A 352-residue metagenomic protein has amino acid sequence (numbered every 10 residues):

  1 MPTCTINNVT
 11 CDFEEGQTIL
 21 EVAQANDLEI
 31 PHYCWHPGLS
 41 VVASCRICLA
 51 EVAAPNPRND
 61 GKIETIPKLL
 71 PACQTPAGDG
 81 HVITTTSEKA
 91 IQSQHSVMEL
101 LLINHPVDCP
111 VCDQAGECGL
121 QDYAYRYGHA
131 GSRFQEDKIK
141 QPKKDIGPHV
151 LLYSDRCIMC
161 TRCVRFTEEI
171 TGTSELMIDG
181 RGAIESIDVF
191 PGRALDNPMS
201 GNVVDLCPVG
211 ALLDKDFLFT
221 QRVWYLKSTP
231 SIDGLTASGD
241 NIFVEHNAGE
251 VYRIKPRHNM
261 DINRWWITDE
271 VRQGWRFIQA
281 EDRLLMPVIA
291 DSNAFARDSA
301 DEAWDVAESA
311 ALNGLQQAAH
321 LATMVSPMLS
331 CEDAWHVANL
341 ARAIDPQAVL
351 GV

Functional and structural regions predicted by a protein language model:
M1-P2, C11, W35-P37: Ubiquitin-like/PB1-type beta-grasp interaction modules and other compact soluble beta-rich domains
V9-Q17: Short, contiguous acidic and Ser/Thr-rich linear segments
Q17-E21, P76, S330: Short, structural beta-strand-to-alpha-helix junction motif
I19-A53: A basic, amphipathic helix-loop patch mediating RNA/tRNA/ribosome contacts
L39, I63, A194-D196, P256-N259: Short linker/helix segments within small regulatory modules
R46-D233, S238-I242, E250: Fe-S ferredoxin-like electron-transfer domains and their immediately adjacent linker/connector regions across
P106, C160, R165, S200 (+2 more regions): Catalytic alpha/large subunits of respiratory electron-transfer oxidoreductases, centered on bis-MGD molybdoenzymes
